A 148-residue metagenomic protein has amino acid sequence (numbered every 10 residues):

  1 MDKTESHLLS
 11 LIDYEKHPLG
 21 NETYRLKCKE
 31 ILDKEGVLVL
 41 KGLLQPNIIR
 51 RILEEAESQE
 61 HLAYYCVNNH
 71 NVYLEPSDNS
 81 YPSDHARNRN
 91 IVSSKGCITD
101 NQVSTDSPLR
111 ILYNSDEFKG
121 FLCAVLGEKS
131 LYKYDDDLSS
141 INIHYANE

Functional and structural regions predicted by a protein language model:
M1-K34: Fe(II)/2-oxoglutarate
H17, L43, V72-L74: Basic/polar, acidic-poor N-terminal "presequence/leader" segments that form or can form short amphipathic helices
C28, G36, R51-L53: A structural signal for short hydrophobic/aromatic patches embedded in well-ordered alpha helices
K34, D137-S139: Residues that flank catalytic or metal-binding motifs in active/ligand-binding sites
L38-L44: Short amphipathic
L44, R51-E55, H61, S83-D137: Signature of the catalytic double-stranded beta-helix
E54, S58-S80: Short, solvent-exposed beta-strand-terminating loops
L126, N142-E148: Conserved short histidine dyad/triad with adjacent acidic residue
